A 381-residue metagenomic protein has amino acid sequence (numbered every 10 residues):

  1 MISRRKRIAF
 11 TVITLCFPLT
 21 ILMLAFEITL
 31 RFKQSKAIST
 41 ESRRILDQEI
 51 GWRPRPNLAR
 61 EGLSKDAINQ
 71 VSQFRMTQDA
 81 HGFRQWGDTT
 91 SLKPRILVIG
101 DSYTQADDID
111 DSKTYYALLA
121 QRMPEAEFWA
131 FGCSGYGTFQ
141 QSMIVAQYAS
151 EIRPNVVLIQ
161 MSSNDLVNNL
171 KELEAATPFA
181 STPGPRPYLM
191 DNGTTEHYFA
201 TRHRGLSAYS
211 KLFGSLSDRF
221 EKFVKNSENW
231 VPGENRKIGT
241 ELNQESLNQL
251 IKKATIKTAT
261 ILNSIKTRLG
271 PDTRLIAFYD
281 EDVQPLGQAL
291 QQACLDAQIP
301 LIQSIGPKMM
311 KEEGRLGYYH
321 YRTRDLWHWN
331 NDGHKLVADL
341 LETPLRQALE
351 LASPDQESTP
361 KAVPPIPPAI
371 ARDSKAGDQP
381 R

Functional and structural regions predicted by a protein language model:
T11-E27: Hydrophobic membrane-insertion alpha-helices, especially the h-region of bacterial N-terminal signal peptides
K33-M123, M309-E312, H320, R381: Membrane/wall-proximal cationic-aromatic binding patches
K36-I45, E49, F139-S246, P360-A371: Interaction-surface signature
L97-I99, W129, V157: Conserved beta-strand elements of the Class I
T138, S142, T255, A259 (+1 more regions): Short, amphipathic alpha-helical "lid/cap" segments that border enzyme active or binding sites
V156-N168, K225-M310: Conserved, well-ordered alpha-helix/loop/beta-strand core segments that scaffold catalytic motifs
G239-L242, Q284-P368: Catalytic His-Asp segment of secreted/periplasmic serine-dependent ester chemistry enzymes
